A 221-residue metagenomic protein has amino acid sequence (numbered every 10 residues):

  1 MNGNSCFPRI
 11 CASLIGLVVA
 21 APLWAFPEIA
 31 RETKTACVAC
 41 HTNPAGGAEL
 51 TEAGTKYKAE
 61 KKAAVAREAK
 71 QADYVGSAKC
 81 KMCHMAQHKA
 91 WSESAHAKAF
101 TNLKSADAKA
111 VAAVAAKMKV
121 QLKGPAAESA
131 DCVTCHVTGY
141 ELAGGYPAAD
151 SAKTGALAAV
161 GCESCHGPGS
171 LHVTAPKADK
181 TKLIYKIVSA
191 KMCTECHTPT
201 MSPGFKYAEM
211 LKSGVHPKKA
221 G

Functional and structural regions predicted by a protein language model:
M1-F7: N-terminal secretory signal peptides that target proteins for export/translocation
P8-A12, T33-T35: Short N-terminal leader segment in a subset of presequences, especially plant chloroplast and some mitochondrial
C11-A20: Bacterial N-terminal signal peptides
P22-K34, V38-V188, F205-G221: Sequence context of c-type cytochrome heme-c attachment sites
A190-T198: Terminal recognition/anchoring or ligand-binding modules at protein termini
T198-F205: Short, exposed beta-strand-loop hairpins at the edges of beta-sheets in extracellular/periplasmic proteins
